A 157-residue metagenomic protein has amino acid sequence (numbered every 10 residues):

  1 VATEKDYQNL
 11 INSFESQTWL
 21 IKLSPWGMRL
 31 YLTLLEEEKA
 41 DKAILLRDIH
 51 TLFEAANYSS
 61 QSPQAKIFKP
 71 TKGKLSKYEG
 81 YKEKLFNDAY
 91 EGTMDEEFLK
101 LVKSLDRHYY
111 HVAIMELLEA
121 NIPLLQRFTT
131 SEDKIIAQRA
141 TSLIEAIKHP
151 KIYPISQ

Functional and structural regions predicted by a protein language model:
V1-E37, D41-K69, Y109-A113: Alpha-helical solenoid scaffolds in large eukaryotic transport, assembly, and signaling factors
N9, R47-L52, L124, R139-A146: Core register positions within helices of long alpha-helical scaffolds
Y31-L32, L124-Q126: Buried hydrophobic core positions in alpha-solenoid tandem helical repeats
E54-L125: Acidic, serine/threonine- and proline-enriched intrinsically disordered linkers and terminal tails in large eukaryotic
S142-Q157: Glycine-rich, aromatic-bearing surface loops/beta-hairpins
